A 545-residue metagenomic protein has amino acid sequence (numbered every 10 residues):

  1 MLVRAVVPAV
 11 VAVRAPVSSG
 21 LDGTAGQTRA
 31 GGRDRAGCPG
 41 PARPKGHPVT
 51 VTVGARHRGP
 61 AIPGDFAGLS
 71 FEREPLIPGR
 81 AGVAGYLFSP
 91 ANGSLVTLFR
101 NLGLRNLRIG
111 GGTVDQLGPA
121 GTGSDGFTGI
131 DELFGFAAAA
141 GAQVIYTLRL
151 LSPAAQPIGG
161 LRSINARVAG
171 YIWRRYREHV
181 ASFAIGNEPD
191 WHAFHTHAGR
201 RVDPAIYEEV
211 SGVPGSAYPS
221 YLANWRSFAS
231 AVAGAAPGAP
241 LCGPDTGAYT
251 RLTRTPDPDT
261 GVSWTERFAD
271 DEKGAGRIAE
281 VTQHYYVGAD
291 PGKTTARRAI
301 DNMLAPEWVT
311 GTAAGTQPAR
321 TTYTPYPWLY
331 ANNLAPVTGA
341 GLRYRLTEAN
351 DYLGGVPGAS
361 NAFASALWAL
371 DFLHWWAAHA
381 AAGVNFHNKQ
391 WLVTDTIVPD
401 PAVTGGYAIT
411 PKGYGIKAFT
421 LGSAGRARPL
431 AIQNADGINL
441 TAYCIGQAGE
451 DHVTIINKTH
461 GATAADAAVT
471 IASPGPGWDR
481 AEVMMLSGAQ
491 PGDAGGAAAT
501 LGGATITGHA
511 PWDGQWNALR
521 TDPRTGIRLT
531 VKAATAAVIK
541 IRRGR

Functional and structural regions predicted by a protein language model:
M1-G23: Secretory targeting and sorting signals
G37-K273: N-terminal catalytic cores of secreted or lumenal carbohydrate-active enzymes
P60-A61, P75-A81, D290-G292, T463 (+2 more regions): Short, solvent-exposed loop/turn elements at domain surfaces
N101-L102, E132-V144, R175-E178, S227-A239 (+6 more regions): A structural motif corresponding to the C-terminal end of an alpha-helix and its immediate exit/capping segment
N165-V168, P214-A364, H379: Noncatalytic carbohydrate-binding groove/subsite architecture in carbohydrate-active enzymes
A169, P474-V531: Acidic, Ser/Thr/Pro-rich beta/coil linker or hinge segments at domain junctions
L346, N350-Y443, Q447-E450: Aromatic/acidic polysaccharide-binding cleft in carbohydrate-active enzymes
A435-G492, A534-K540: Carbohydrate-binding surface patches
